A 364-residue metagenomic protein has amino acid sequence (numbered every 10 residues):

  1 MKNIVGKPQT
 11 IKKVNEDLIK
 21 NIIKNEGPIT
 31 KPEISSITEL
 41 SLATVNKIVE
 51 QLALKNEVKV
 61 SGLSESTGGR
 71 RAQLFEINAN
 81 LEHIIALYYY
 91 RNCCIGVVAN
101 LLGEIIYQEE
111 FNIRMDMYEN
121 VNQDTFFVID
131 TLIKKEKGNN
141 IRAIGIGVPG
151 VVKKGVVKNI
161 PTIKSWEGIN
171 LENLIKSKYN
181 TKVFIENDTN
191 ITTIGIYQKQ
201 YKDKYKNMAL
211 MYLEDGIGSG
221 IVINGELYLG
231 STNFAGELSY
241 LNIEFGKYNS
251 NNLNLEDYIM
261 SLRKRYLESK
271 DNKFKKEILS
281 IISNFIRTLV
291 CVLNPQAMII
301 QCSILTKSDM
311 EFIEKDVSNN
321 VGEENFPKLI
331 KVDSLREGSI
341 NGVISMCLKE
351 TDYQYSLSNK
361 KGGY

Functional and structural regions predicted by a protein language model:
M1-S61, T67-R70, L74-E110, R114-N140 (+1 more regions): ATP-binding/phosphotransfer module of carbohydrate and carboxylate kinases, centering on a glycine-rich
I84-Y88, I141-G145, M208-Y212, G218: Short glycine-aspartate micro-motif
I105, V157, L227-Y228: Hydrophobic "anchor" residues
E109-E110, Y118-K199, K204-Y205, K247-N252 (+1 more regions): Glycine-rich phosphate-binding loop and adjoining helix at the ATP-binding site of ATP-dependent phosphoryl-transfer
E110, E167, K178, F184-K275 (+2 more regions): Glycine/GP-enriched mid-protein hinge/lid loop-to-helix segment characteristic of carbohydrate kinases
P149-V151, D215-G216, I304-L305: Short glycine-rich anion-binding loops that position phosphate/pyrophosphate groups of nucleotides and phosphorylated
